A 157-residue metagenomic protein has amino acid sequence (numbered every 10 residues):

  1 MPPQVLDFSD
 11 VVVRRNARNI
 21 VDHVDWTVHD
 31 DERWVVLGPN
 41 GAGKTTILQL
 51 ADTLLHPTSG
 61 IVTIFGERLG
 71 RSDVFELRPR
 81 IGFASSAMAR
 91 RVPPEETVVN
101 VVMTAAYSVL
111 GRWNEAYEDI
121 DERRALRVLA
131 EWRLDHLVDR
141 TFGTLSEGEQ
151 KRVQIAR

Functional and structural regions predicted by a protein language model:
L6, I20-H23, V138: Conserved structural motif at the start of ABC-family nucleotide-binding domains
V28-D30: Conserved hydrophobic segment flanking the Walker A/P-loop of ABC-type ATPase nucleotide-binding domains
L37-P39: The feature captures the beta-strand-to-loop junction immediately N-terminal to the Walker
D52: Helix-to-loop junction immediately C-terminal to a conserved catalytic motif
G60-G70, L77: Conserved ABC transporter NBD signature motif
S86-T144: ABC-family P-loop ATPase nucleotide-binding domains
S146-R152: ABC ATPase nucleotide-binding domain "signature motif"
I155: Hydrophobic anchor residue at the start of the ABC signature
